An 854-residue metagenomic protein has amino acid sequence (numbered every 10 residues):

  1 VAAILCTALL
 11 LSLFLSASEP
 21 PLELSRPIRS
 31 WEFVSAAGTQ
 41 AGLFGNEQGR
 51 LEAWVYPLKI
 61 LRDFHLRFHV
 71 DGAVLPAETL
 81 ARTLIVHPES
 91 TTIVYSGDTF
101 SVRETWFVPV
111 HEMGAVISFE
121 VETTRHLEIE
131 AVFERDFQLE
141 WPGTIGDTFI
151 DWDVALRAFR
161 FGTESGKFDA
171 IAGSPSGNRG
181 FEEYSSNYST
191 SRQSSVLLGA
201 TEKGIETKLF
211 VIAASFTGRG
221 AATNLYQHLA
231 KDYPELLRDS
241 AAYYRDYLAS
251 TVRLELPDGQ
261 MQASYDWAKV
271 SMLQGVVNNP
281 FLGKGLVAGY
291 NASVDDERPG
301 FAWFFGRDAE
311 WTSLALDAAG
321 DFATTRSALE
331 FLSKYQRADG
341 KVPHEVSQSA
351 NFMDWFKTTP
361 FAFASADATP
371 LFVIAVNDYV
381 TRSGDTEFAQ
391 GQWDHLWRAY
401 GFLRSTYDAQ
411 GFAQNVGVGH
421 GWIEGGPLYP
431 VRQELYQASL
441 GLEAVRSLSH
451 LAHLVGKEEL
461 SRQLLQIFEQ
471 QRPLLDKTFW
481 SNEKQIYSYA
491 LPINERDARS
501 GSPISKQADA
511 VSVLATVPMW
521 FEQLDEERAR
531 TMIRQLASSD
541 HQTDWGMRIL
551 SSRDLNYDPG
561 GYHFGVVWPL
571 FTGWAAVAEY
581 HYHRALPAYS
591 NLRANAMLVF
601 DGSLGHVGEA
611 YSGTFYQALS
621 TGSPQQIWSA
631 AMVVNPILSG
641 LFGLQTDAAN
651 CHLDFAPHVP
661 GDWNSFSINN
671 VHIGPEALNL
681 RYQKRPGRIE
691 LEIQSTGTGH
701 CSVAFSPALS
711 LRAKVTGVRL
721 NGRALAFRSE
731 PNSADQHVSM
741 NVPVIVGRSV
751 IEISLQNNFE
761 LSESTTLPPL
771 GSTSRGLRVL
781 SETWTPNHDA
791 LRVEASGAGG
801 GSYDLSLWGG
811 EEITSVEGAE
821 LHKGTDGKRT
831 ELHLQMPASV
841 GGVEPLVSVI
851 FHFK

Functional and structural regions predicted by a protein language model:
A2-L5, L10-A263, D308, A318-D321 (+3 more regions): Terminal accessory carbohydrate-recognition/targeting modules of carbohydrate-active enzymes
T123, G204-E206, L237-Y243, P299-Q410 (+6 more regions): Aromatic-rich carbohydrate-recognition surfaces in CAZymes
F216-G218, E255-W303, S327-A364, T369 (+8 more regions): Extended glycan-interaction surfaces of carbohydrate-active proteins
D266, Q348, E459-I493, R528-K684 (+4 more regions): Non-catalytic carbohydrate-binding regions of carbohydrate-active enzymes
Y379-G391, L448-L464: Inter-helical turn/loop segments and adjacent helix faces that build the functional surface of alpha-helical bundle
I493-E495, A724-R748, Q756-E760, E817-F853: Beta-strand-rich ligand-recognition modules
S710, F759-A790, E794-E812: Accessory, solvent-exposed terminal regions and/or long lumenal/extracellular loops of proteins
V715-L720, I813-A819: Change to "...patches in solvent-exposed regions of secreted, membrane-anchored, or virion-exposed structural
